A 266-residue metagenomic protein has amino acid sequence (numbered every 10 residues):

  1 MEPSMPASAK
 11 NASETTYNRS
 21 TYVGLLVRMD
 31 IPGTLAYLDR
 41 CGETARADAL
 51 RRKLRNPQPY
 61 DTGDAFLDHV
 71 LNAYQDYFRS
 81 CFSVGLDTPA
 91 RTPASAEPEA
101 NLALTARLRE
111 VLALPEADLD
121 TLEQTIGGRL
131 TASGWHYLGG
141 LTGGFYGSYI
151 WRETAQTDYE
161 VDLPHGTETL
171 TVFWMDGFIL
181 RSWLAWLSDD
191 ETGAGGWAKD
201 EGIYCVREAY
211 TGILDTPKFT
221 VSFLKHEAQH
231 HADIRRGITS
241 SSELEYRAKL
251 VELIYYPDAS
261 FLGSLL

Functional and structural regions predicted by a protein language model:
M1-H136: N-terminal low-structure segments adjacent to metalloprotease catalytic domains across cellular compartments
R79, S83, D233, L253-P257: Sec-exported extracytoplasmic/periplasmic mature domains
G144-T216: Active-site scaffold of zinc-dependent metalloenzymes
V206-A209, H231-R235, A248: Short, local alpha-helical segments
A209, L224-Q229, E252-I254: Generic secondary-structure microfeatures
G212-K218, R235-S241: Acidic-and-aromatic substrate-binding clefts and catalytic sites of carbohydrate-active enzymes
F219-R235: Active-site recognition of the HExxH zinc-binding catalytic motif
S240-L266: Post-HExxH zinc-binding segment in Zn-dependent metallohydrolases
